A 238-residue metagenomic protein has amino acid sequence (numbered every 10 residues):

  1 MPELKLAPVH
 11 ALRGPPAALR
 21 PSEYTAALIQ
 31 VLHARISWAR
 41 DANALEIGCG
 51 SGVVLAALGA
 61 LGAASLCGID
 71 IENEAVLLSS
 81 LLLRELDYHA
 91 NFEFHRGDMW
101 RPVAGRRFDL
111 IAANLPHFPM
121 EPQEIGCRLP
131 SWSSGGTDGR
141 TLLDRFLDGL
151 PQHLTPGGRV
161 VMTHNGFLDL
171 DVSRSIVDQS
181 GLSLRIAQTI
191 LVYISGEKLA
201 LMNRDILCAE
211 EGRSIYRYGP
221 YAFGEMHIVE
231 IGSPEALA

Functional and structural regions predicted by a protein language model:
M1-L61, C208-L237: SAM-dependent Rossmann-like transferase core, predominantly class I methyltransferases with a strong bias toward
Y24, D138-L142, D169, F223: Soluble or luminal CAZymes and related metallo-dependent hydrolases
A26-A113, F118-E124: Conserved SAM/SAH cofactor-binding pocket of Class I
V53, N73-E74, T141, F167-D169: Short alpha-helical
L61, C127-P130, D178-Q179: Glycine-rich, phosphate-binding/catalytic loops in enzymes
D109, K198-I206: Short, surface-exposed amphipathic charged segments that create phosphate/polyanion-binding patches used for binding
A113-R145: Mobile active-site "lid"/loop adjacent to the S-adenosyl-L-methionine
L142-K198: Conserved Class I SAM-dependent methyltransferase catalytic core
